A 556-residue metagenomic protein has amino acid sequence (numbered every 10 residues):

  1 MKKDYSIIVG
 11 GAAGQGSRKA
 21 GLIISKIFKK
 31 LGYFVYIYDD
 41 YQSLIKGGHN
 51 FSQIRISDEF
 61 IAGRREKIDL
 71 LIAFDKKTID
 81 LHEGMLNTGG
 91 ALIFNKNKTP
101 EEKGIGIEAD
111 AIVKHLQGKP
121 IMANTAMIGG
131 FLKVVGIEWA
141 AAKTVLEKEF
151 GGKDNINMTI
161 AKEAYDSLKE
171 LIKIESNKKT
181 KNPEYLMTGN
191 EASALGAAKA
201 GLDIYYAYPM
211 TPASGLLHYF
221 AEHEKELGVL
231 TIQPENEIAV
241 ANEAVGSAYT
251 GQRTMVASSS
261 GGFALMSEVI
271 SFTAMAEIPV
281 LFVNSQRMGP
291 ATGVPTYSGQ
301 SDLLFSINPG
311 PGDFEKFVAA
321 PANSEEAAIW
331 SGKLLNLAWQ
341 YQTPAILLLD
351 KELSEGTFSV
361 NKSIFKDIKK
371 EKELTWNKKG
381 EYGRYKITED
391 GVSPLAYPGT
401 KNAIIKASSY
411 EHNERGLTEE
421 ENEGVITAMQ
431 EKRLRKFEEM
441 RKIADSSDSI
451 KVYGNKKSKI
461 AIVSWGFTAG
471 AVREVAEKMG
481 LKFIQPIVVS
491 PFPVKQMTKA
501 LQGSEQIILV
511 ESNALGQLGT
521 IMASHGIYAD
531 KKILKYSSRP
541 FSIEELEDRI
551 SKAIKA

Functional and structural regions predicted by a protein language model:
M1-A200, I204-Y206, K495, K499-A500: Active-site cofactor/cluster-binding pocket
K2-E66, L70-I79, E83, T211-N308 (+1 more regions): Thiamine diphosphate
S6-A12, G129, I204-Y206, M255-S258 (+3 more regions): Short glycine-rich or small-residue beta-strand-to-loop segments that form or flank ligand, phosphate, metal/Fe-S
Y38, A140-A142, D154-I160, L171-K178 (+4 more regions): Flexible, glycine/charged-enriched surface loops at secondary-structure junctions
Y38, I93-N95, I107, A257 (+3 more regions): Generic beta-sheet signal
K169-K181, A197-G201, A221-L227, V283-R287 (+3 more regions): Gly-rich Lys/Arg/Thr-decorated short loops/hinges at beta-loop-alpha junctions or inter-strand turns that position
M187-N190, W339-A556: Flexible, low-complexity linker and terminal segments
